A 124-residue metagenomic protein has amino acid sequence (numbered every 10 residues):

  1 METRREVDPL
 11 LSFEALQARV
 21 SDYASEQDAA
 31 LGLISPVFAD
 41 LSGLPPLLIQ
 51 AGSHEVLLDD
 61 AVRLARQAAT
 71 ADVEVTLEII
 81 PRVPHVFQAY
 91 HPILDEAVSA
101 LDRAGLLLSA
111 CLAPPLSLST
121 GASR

Functional and structural regions predicted by a protein language model:
M1-R124: Alpha/beta-hydrolase superfamily serine-hydrolase fold, recognizing
